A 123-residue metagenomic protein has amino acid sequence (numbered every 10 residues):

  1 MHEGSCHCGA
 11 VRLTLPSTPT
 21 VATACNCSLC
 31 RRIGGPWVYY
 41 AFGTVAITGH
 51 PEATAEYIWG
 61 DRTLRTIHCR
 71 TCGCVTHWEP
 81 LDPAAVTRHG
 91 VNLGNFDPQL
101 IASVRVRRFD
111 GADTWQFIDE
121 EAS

Functional and structural regions predicted by a protein language model:
M1-S5, A10-S123: A short Gly-Trp-Pro
